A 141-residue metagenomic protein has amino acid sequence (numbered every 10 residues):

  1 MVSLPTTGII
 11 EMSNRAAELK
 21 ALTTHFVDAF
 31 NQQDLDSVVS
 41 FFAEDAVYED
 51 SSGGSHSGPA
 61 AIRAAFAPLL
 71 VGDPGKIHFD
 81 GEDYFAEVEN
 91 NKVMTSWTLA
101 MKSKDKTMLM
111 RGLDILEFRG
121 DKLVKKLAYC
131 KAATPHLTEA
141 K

Functional and structural regions predicted by a protein language model:
M1-E44, L137-K141: Short, low-complexity N-terminal intrinsically disordered segments enriched in polar/charged residues
A16, L35-N91: A solvent-exposed, acidic/Ser-Thr-rich amphipathic alpha-helical stretch
S52-G54, A100-M101, E117: Short histidine/acidic/glycine/proline-rich micro-motifs that form metal- and phosphate-coordinating active-site loops
A67, S96-K102: Generic short beta-strand segments
P74, A100-L109: Short, cysteine-centered beta-strand-loop-beta hairpins and adjacent loop/turn segments enriched in charged/polar
H78-G81, M94-S96, M108-D114: Short, surface-exposed coil-to-beta transition loops
L109-E139: Short beta-strand edge/turn micro-motifs at domain boundaries
